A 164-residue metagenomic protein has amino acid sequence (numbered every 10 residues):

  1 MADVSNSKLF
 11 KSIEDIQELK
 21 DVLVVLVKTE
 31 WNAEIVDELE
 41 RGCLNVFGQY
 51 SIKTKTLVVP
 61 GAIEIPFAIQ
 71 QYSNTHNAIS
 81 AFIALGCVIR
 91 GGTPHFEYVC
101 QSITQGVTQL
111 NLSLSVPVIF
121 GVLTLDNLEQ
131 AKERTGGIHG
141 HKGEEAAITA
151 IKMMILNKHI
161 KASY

Functional and structural regions predicted by a protein language model:
M1-D21: Short N-terminal or domain-adjacent regulatory/targeting segments
E14-T56: Glycine-rich phosphate/diphosphate-binding loop of Rossmann-like nucleotide-binding domains
E30-W31, A62, C87-V88, L123-N127: Short, ordered loop/turn segments at secondary-structure junctions
R41-N45, S73, G137: Short, solvent-exposed amphipathic alpha-helical segments in soluble enzyme and RNA/protein-processing domains
G48-N77: Active-site rim loops that border cofactor/substrate pockets in soluble metabolic enzymes
T56, S80-L85, P117-L123: Short beta-strand segments at enzyme active-site cores
A68-V107, N111: Glycine-rich phosphate-binding loop
F96, Q101-Y164: C-terminal binding/interaction regions
